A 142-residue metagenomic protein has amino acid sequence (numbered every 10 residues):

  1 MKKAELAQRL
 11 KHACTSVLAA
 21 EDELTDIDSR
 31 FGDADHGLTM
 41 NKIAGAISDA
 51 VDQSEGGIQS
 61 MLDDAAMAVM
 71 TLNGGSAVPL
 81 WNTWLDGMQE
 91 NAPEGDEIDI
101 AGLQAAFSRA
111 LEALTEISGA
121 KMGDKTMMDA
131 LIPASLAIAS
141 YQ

Functional and structural regions predicted by a protein language model:
M1-Q142: N-terminal loops that bind phosphate or other acidic moieties and the adjacent beta-alpha structural core
